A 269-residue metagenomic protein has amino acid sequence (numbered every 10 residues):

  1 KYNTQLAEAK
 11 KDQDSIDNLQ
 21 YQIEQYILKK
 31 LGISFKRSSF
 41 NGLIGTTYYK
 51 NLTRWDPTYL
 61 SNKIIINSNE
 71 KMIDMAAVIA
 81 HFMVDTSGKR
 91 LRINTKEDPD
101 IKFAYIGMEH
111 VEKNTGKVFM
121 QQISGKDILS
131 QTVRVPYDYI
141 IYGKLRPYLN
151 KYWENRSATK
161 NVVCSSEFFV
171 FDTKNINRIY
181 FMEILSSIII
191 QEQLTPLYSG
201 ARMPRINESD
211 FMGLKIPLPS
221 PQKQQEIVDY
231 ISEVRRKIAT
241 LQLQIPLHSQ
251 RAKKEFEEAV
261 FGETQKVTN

Functional and structural regions predicted by a protein language model:
K1-E97, P221-N269: Non-catalytic DNA-recognition/assembly elements of restriction-modification systems
K1-Q5, K11-Q13, D172-I179, S186 (+1 more regions): Ordered, small/hydrophobic-rich secondary-structure cores
M75-N94, A104-Y137: Sequence-specific dsDNA recognition surfaces
Q131-V133, Y137, I141-S186: A short beta-sheet element
Y148, V162-F169, I179, S199-Q222: A short glycine-rich beta-alpha junction/loop motif
E154-R156, P196-A201: Short amphipathic beta-strand starts and helix->beta connectors
Y180-E183, Q193, G213, K223-I227: Short, solvent-exposed alpha-helical surface patches in well-structured domains
